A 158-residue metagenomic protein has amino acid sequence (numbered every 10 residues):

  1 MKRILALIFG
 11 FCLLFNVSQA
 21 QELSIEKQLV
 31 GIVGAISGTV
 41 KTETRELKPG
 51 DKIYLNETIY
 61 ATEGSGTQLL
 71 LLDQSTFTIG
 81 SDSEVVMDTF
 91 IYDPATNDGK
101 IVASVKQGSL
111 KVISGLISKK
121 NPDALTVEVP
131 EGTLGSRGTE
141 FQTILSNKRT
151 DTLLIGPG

Functional and structural regions predicted by a protein language model:
M1-I4: Positively charged n-region of N-terminal signal peptides that target proteins for export
L7-N16: Bacterial N-terminal signal peptides
Q21-T62, G66-T67, L71-G158: Flexible, surface-exposed loop/linker segments and immediately adjacent secondary-structure boundaries
